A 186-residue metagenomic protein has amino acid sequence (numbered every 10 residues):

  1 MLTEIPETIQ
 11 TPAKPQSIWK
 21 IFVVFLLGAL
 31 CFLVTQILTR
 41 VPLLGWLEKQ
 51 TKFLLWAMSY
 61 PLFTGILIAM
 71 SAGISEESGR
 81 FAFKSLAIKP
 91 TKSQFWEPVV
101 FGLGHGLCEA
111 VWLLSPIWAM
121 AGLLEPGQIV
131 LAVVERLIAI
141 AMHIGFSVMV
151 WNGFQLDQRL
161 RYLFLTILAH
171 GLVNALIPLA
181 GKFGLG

Functional and structural regions predicted by a protein language model:
M1-G186: Hydrophobic alpha-helical segments at protein termini of multi-pass membrane proteins
